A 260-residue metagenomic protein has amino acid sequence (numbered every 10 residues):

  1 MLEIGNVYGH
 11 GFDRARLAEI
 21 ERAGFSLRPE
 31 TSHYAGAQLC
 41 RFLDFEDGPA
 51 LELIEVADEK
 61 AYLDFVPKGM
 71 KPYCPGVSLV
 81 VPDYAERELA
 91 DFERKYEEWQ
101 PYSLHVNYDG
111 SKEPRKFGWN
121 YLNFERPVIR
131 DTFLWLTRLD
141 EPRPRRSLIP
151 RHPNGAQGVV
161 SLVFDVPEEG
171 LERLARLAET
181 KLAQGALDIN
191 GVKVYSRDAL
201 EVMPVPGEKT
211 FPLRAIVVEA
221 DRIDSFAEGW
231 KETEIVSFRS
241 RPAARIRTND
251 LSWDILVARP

Functional and structural regions predicted by a protein language model:
M1-F12, R41-E46, L63-K95, Q157-E169 (+2 more regions): Vicinal oxygen chelate
M1-V7, G11-R16, G36-F42, R94-Q100 (+2 more regions): A broad, low-specificity signal for short, low-complexity segments enriched in glycine/proline and polar/charged
F12-L27, L89-K95, P167-A183, A227: Amphipathic alpha-helical segments
A15-K71: Glycine/small-residue-rich interface belts in oligomeric ring/scaffold proteins and their assembly partners
R16-S32, Q100-R115, E168: Short, charge-rich amphipathic segments
R41-F42, P49-E52, E86-G158, A183-K209 (+1 more regions): Vicinal oxygen chelate
